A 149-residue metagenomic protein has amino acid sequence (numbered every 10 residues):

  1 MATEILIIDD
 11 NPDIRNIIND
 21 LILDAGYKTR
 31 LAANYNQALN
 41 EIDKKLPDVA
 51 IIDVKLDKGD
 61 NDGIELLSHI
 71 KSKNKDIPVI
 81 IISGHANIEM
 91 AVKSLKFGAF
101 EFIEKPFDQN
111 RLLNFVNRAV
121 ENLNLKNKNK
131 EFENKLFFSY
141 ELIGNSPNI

Functional and structural regions predicted by a protein language model:
P12-R30: Two-component/phosphorelay signaling modules centered on CheY-like receiver
G26-Y35, E41: Short hydrophobic/Thr-rich beta-strand motif most characteristic of the beta2 strand and flanking loop of CheY-like
N40, D60-D76: Short amphipathic alpha-helix used as the core "switch/output" element in two-component signaling
K45-L56: Active-site beta3 strand of CheY-like receiver
F97, K105, N145: A Lys-centered signature of the CheY-like receiver
E133-I149: AAA+ ATPase active-site-proximal loops
